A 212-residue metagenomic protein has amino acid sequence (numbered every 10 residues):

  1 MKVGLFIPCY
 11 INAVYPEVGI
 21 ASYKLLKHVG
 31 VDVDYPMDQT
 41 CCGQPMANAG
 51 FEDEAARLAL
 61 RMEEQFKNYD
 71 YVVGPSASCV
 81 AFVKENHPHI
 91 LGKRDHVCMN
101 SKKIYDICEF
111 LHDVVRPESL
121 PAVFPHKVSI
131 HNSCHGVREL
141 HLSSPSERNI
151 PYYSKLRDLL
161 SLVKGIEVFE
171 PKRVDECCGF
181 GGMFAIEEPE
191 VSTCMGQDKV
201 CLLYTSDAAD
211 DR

Functional and structural regions predicted by a protein language model:
M1-V3: Extreme N-terminal starter segment of soluble prokaryotic enzymes
P8-N12, D38-N48, P75-A81, H131-E139 (+2 more regions): Local cysteine-cluster metal-coordination motifs and their immediate loop/turn environment, predominantly Fe-S cluster
V29-D38, M62-E63, N68, G165-D175 (+1 more regions): Immediate flanking context of iron-sulfur cluster ligation sites
G50-Y71: Short, structured active-site "lid" loops
H89-H96: Glycine/small-residue-rich loop that forms an oxyanion/phosphate-binding "nest" at active or ligand-binding sites
S146-V163: Anionic-ligand binding region
V191-L203: A short, acidic, amphipathic alpha-helical segment used as a generic capping/interface helix at domain edges
Y204-R212: Conserved small/polar residues in nucleotide/adenosyl-binding loops
